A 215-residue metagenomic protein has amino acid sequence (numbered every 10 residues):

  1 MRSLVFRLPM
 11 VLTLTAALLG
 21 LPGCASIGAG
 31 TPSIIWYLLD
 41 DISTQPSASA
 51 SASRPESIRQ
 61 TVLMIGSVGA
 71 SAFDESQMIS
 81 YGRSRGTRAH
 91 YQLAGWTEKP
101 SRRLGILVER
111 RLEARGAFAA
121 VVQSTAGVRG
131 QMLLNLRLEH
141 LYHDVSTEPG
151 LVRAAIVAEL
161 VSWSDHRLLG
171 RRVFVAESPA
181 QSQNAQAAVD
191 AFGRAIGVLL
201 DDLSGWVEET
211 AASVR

Functional and structural regions predicted by a protein language model:
M1-L12: Bacterial N-terminal signal peptides that target proteins for export
L19-G23: C-terminal motif of bacterial Sec signal peptides marking the signal peptidase cleavage site
A25-P100, T210-R215: A structural "domain/chain start" motif
A25-P46, R115-S164, Q181: Surface-exposed short loop/turn segments
R59-M64, E75-Q77, Q92, A117 (+3 more regions): Envelope-exposed proteins and targeting segments
T87-G95, S164-G205: Short secondary-structure boundary motifs at beta->alpha junctions and helix caps
S101, G105, E109, R115 (+3 more regions): Extracytoplasmic/secreted envelope proteins and their assembly/folding machinery, especially bacterial periplasmic
